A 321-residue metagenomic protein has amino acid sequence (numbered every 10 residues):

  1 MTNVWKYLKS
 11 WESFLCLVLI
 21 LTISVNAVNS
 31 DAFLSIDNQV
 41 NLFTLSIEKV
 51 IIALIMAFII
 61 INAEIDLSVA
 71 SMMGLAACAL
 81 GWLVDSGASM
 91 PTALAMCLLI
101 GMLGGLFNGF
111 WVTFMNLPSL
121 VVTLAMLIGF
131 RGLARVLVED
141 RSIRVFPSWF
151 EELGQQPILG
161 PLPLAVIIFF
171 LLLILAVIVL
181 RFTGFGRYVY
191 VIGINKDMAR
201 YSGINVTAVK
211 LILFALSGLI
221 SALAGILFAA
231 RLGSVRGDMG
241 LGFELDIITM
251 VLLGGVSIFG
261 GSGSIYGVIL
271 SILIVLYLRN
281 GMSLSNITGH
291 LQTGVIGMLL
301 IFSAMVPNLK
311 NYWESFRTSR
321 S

Functional and structural regions predicted by a protein language model:
M1-S24, I194, Y201-A208, M282-S321: Cytosolic-side transmembrane-helix boundaries in multi-pass membrane proteins
K6-Y7, M115, S119-F182, V209-I212 (+4 more regions): Transmembrane helix-bundle core of multi-pass membrane transporters and related energy-transducing complexes
L15-A27, M56, R131, I168-V179 (+4 more regions): Hydrophobic core segments of alpha-helical transmembrane domains in multi-pass membrane transport and ion-translocation
T22-N29, F33-S89, W111-N116, V251 (+2 more regions): Single transmembrane alpha-helix segments in multi-pass membrane proteins
D31-N41, A134-L137, V179-G186, L213-M250 (+1 more regions): Inter-helical junctions in multi-pass inner-membrane proteins, predominant in energy-converting antiporter-like
S46-I55, S71-L75, L99-L106, F170 (+4 more regions): Hydrophobic alpha-helical segments embedded in the membrane of multi-pass proteins
S89-C97, L103-N108, V112, L159-V235: Helix-loop-helix "hairpin" substructures at the membrane interface of multi-pass membrane proteins
S221, R231-G297: Transmembrane alpha-helical segments in multi-pass inner-membrane proteins
